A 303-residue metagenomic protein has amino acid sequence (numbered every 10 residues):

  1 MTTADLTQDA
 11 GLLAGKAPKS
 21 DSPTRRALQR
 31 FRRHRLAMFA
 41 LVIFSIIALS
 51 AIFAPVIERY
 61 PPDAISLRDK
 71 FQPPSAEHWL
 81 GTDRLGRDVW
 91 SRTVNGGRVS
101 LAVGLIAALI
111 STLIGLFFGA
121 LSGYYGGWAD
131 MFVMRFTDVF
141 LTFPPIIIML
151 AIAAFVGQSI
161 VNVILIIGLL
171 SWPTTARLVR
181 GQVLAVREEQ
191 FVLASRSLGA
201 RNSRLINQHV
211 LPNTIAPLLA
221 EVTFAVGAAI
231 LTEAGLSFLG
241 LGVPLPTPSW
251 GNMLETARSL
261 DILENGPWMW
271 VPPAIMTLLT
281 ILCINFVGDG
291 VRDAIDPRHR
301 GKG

Functional and structural regions predicted by a protein language model:
M1-V42, V287-G303: Transmembrane alpha-helical segments of polytopic membrane transport and secretion proteins
T3-G11, V42, S50-L85, S237-P248: Hydrophobic alpha-helical transmembrane segments of membrane transport/permease proteins and related membrane-embedded
D9-A27, S75-R87, Y125, S203-Q208 (+1 more regions): Short, membrane-interfacial amphipathic segments enriched in basic
L28, L49-Y60, L121, R180: Structural signature of transmembrane alpha-helix termini at the membrane-water interface
F31, L49, V139: Residue-level signature of catalytic and energy-coupling elements of molecular machines, predominantly ATP/GTP-dependent
A40-I47, V163: Hydrophobic alpha-helical transmembrane segments of polytopic
R84-G303: Alpha-helical transmembrane segments of integral membrane proteins, especially multi-pass inner/plasma-membrane
